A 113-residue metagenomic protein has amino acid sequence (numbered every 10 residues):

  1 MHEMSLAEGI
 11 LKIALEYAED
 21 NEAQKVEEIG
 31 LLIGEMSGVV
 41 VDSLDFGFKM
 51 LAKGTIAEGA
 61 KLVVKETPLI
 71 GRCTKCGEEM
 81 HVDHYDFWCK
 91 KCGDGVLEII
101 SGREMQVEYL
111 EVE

Functional and structural regions predicted by a protein language model:
M1, G77-E78: Intrinsically disordered, low-complexity, mixed-charge
M1-G59, V63: Long, charged N-terminal interaction/targeting segments
I33, E66, Y109: Flexible glycine-/small-residue-rich
T67-P68, D83-H84, G102: Flanking scaffold residues of small Cys/His-coordinated metal-binding clusters
G71, F87, M105: Cys/His-enriched microdomains
C73, C89-C92: Short cysteine-rich clusters marking metal-coordination/redox-active sites
E79-M80, V96: Cys/His-rich microdomains that often coordinate metals
K91-E113: Short microdomains enriched in Cys/His and/or Lys/Arg
